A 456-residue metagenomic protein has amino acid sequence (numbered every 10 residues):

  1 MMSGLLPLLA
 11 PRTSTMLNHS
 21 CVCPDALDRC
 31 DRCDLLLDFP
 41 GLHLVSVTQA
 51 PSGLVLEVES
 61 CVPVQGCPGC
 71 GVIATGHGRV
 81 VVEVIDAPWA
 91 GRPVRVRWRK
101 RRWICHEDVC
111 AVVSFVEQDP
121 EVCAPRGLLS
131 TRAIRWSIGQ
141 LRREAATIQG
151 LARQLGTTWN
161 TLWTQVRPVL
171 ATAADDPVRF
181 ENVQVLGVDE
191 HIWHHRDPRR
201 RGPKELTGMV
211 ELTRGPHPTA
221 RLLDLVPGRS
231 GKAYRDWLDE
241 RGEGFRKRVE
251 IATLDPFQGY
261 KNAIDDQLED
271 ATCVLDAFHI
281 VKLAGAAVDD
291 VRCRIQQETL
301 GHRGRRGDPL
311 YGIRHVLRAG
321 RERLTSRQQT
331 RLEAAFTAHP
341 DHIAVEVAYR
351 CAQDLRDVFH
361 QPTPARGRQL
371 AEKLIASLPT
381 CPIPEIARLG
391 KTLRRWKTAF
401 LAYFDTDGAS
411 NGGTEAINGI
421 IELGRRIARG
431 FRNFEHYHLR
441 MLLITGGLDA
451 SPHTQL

Functional and structural regions predicted by a protein language model:
M1-L37, G446-L456: Intrinsically disordered, low-complexity and often Lys/Arg-enriched segments
S3, L9, S60, G69 (+6 more regions): Acidic/histidine-rich catalytic cores and adjacent linkers of DNA breakage/strand-transfer/modification proteins
S3-P7, P11, N18, G71-T75 (+4 more regions): Short, positively charged, Gly/Tyr-enriched micro-motifs that form contact patches at catalytic or ligand/partner
P40-V55, V80-V94: Short Cys/His-rich Zn2+-coordinating modules
L54-V64, P93-K100: Short, flexible, mixed-charge glycine/proline-rich loop motifs that serve as phosphate/nucleic-acid-contacting
T161-T253, Q258-A263: RNase H-like nuclease fold core
V169, D266-T272, V288-C293: Short secondary-structure boundary/capping segments
I280-G301: Short alpha-helix plus adjacent loop in nuclease-associated cores
